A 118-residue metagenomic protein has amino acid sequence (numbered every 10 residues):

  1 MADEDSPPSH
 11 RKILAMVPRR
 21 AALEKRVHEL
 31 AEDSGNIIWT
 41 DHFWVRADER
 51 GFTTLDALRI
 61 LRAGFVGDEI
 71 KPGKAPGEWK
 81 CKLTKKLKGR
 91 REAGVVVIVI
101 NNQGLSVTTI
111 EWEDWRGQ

Functional and structural regions predicted by a protein language model:
M1-Q118: Ribonuclease/tRNase effector modules and their secretory precursors
